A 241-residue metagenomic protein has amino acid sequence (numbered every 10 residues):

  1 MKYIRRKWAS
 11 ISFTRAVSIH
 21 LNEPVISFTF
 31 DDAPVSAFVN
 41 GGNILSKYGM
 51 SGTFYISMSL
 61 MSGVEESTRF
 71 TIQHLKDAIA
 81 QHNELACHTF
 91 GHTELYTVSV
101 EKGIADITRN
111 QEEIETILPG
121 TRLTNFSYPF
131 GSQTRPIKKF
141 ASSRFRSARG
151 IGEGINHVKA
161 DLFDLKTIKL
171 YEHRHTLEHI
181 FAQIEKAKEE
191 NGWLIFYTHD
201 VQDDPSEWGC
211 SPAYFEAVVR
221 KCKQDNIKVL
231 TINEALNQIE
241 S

Functional and structural regions predicted by a protein language model:
K2-Y3, A9-H20, G52, S62 (+5 more regions): C-terminal domain-boundary segment and adjacent tail
H20-I26: A short, charged/proline- and glycine-enriched loop that marks the coil->beta-strand transition at the N-terminal
S27-F28, E84: Hydrophobic "anchor" residues on beta-strands that sit immediately upstream of conserved functional sites
P34-V35, G91: Short, glycine/acidic-enriched loop or turn micro-motifs at the edges of active sites
F38-K47, I72-K76, A80, E101-T108 (+4 more regions): Amphipathic, non-transmembrane alpha-helical secondary structure
S46-R146, I151-K169, W193-D204: Metal-dependent polysaccharide deacetylase catalytic core of the NodB/CE4 family, i.e., the active-site-bearing domain
V64-E66, L170-E178, G209: Active-site glycine- and acidic-residue-rich loops that bind and position anionic ligands or nucleotide-like cofactors
